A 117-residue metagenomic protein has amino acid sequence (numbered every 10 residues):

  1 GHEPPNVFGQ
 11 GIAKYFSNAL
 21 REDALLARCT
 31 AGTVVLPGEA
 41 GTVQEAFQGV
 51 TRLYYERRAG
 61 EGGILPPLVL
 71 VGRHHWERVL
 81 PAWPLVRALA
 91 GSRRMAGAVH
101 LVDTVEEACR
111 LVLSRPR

Functional and structural regions predicted by a protein language model:
G1-H2, T42, H75-R78: Short gly/pro/ser/thr-enriched loop/turn and capping motifs at secondary-structure boundaries
G1-V35: Acidic/glycine-enriched connector segments
P5-N6, N18, L25-R28, E56-I64 (+1 more regions): Solvent-exposed alpha-helices and their adjacent loops that cap or buttress functional pockets in soluble metabolic
V35-P37, V71: Thr-Gly-centered strand-to-loop micro-motif
L36, L53-E56: Glycine/proline-rich loop-helix segments at beta-alpha junctions forming the active-site rim of enzyme cores
G41-V50: Short glycine/serine/threonine-rich phosphate/pyrophosphate-binding segments that cradle anionic phosphate groups
E61-R117: C-terminal functional extensions of proteins
